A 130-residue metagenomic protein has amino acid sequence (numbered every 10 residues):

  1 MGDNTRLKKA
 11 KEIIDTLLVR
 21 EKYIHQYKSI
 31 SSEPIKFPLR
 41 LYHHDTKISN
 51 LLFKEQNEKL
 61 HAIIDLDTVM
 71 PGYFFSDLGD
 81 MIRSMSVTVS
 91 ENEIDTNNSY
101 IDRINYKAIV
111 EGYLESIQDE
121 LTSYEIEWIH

Functional and structural regions predicted by a protein language model:
M1-H43, I48, L52-A62: ATP-dependent phospho-/nucleotidyl transfer catalytic cores
N4-L7, E93-N97, S123-I126: Short, surface-exposed loop/turn segments at secondary-structure junctions
Y23-I30, L66, S84-V87, E115 (+1 more regions): Conserved helix-loop functional segments at active or binding sites
I35, H44, P71-F74, D102 (+1 more regions): Active-site-proximal structural scaffolding
P38, I101, N105, E125 (+1 more regions): Conserved acidic
S49-T88: Catalytic activation segment of kinase domains across protein kinase-like and atypical kinase folds
F75-Q118: Active-site activation/catalytic loop segments of kinase-like enzymes and analogous catalytic loops in related
Y113-H130: Hydrophobic alpha-helical bundle architecture
